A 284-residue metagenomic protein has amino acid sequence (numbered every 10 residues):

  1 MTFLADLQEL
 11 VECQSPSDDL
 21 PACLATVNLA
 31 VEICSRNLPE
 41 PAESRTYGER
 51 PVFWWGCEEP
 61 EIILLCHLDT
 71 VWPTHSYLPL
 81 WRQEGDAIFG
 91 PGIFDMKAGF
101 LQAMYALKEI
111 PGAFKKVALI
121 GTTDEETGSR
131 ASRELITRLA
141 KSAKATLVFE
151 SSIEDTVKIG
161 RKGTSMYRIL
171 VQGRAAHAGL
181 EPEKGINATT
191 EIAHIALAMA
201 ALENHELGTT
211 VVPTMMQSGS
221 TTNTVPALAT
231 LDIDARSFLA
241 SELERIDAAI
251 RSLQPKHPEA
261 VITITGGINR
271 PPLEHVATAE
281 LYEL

Functional and structural regions predicted by a protein language model:
M1, S15, S151-S152, T156 (+1 more regions): Metal-dependent amide/peptide-bond hydrolase catalytic core, centered on the "pita-bread" metallohydrolase fold
M1-I93: Acidic/His- and Gly-rich active-site-bordering loop/insert found across diverse amide/peptide-bond hydrolases
Q8, V31, L101-M104, K108 (+2 more regions): Predominant activation on well-ordered alpha-helical scaffold segments within soluble catalytic domains
I63, A118-I120, T263: A structural signal for isolated positions on well-ordered beta-strands in alpha/beta enzyme cores
I63, I88, K144-V148, R168: Short glycine-aspartate micro-motif
L68-V71, Y77, S152-E154, R161-T164 (+1 more regions): Short glycine-enriched loops at secondary-structure junctions
I88-L101, E126, I186-T189: Short, conserved micro-motifs enriched in small and acidic residues
M96-T164: Acidic/histidine-rich catalytic neighborhood of metal-dependent amide-processing enzymes
